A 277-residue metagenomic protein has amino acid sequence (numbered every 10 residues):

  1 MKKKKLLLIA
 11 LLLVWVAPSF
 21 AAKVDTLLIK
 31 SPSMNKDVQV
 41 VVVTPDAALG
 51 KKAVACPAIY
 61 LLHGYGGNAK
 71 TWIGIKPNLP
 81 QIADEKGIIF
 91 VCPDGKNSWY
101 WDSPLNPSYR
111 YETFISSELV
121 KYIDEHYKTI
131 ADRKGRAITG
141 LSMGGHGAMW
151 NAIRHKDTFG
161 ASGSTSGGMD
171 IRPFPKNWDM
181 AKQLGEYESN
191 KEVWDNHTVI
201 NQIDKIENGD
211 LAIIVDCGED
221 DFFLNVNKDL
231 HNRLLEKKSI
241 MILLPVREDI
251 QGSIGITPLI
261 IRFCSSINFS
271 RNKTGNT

Functional and structural regions predicted by a protein language model:
M1-K2: N-terminal secretory signal peptides that target proteins for export/translocation
K5-V16: Sec-dependent N-terminal signal peptides
A21-T277: Non-catalytic cap/lid and distal C-terminal segments of serine-dependent acyl enzymes
